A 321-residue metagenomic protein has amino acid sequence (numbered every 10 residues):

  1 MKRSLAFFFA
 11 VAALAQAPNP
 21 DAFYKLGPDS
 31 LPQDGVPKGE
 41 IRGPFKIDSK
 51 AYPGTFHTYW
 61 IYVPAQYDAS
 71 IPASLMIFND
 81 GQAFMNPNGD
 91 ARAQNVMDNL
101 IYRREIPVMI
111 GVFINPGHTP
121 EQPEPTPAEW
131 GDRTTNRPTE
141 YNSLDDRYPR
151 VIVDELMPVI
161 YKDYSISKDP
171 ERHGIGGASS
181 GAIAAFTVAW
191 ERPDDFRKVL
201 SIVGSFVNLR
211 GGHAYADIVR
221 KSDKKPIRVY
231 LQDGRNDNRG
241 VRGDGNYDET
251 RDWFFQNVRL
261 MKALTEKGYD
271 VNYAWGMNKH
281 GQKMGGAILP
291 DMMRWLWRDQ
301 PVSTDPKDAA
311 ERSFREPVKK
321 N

Functional and structural regions predicted by a protein language model:
M1-S4: Positively charged n-region of N-terminal signal peptides that target proteins for export
F7-Q16: Hydrophobic h-region of N-terminal signal peptides that target proteins for export in Gram-negative bacteria
Q16-N321: Non-catalytic cap/lid and distal C-terminal segments of serine-dependent acyl enzymes
